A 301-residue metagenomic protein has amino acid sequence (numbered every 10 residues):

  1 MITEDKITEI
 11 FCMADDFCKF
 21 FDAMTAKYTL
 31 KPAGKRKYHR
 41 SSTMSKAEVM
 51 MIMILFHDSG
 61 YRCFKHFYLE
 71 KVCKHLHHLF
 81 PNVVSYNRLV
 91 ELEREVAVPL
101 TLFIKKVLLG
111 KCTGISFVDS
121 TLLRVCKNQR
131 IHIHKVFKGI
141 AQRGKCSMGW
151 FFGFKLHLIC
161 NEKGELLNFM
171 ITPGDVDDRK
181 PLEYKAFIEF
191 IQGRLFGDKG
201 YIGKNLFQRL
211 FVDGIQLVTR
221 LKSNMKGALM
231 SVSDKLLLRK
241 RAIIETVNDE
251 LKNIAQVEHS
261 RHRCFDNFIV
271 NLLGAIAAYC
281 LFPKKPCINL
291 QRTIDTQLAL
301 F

Functional and structural regions predicted by a protein language model:
M1-F301: Short alpha-helical elements
